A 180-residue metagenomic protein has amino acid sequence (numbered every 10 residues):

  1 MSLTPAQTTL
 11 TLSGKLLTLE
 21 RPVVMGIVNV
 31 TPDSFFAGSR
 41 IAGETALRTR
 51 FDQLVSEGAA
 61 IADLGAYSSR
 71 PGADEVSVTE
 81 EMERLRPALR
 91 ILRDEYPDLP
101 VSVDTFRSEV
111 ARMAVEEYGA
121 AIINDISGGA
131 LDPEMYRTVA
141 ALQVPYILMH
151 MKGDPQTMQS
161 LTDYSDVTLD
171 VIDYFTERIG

Functional and structural regions predicted by a protein language model:
M1-T31: N-terminal amphipathic alpha-helix/helix-capping segment at the start of soluble metabolic enzymes
E20-V24, A59-A60, P97-L99, G119-A121 (+1 more regions): Short, well-ordered coil/turn segments that N-cap beta-strands
V28, L54, G58, D104 (+2 more regions): Conserved, mostly hydrophobic/aromatic
V30-T49, D74-E75, P100-S102, T157-I172: Active-site mouth loops of central-metabolism enzymes
P32, S69-G72, A111, E117-Y118 (+1 more regions): Conserved anion-binding
S34-F36, I61-P87: Glycine-rich, proline-tolerant flexible connector loops at the mouths of alpha/beta enzymes
F35-V55, E80-R84, G128-P133, T168-T176: Glycine-rich anion/phosphate-binding loops
D74-V103, S108-R112, E116, A141-I147 (+2 more regions): Alpha-helix-loop-beta-strand connector modules within alpha/beta enzyme cores
